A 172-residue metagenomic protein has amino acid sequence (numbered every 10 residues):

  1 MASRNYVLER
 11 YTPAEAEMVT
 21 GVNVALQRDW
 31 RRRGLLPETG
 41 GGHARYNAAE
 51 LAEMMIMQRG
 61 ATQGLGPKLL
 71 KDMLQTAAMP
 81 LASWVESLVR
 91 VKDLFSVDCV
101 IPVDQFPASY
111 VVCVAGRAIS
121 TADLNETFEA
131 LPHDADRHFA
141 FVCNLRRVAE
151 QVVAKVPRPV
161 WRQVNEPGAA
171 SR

Functional and structural regions predicted by a protein language model:
M1-W30: Polyanion-binding surface elements
N5-L8, A48-A52: Short acidic alpha-helix initiation/capping motifs at coil-to-helix transition points, especially at protein N-termini
G34: Glycine-centered, phosphate/nucleic-acid-interacting loop/turn motifs that mediate DNA/RNA or nucleotide
T39-R45: Short Lys/Arg-enriched helix C-cap and helix-to-coil transition segments that create basic nucleic-acid-contact patches
L51-S83: A short, Lys/Arg-enriched interface patch at domain edges and termini
Q75, P80-R172: Low-complexity intrinsically disordered segments
